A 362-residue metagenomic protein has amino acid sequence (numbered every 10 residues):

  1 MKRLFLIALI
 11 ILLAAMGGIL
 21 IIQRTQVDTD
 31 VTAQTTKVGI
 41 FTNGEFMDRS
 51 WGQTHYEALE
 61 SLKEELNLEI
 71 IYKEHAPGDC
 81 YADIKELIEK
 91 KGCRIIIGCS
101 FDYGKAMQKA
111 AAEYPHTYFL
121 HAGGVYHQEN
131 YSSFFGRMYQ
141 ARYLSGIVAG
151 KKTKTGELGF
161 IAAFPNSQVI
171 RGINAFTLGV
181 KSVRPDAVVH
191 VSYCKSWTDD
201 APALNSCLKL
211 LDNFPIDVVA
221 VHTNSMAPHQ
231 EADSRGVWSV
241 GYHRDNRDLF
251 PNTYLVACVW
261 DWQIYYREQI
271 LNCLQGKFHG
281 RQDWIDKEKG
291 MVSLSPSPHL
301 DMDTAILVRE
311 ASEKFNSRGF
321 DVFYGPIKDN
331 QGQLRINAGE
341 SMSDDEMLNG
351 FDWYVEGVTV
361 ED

Functional and structural regions predicted by a protein language model:
M1-L4: Positively charged n-region of N-terminal signal peptides that target proteins for export
I7-L20: Hydrophobic membrane-insertion alpha-helices, especially the h-region of bacterial N-terminal signal peptides
L20-D362: A residue-level marker of the well-folded mature domains of exported/periplasmic proteins
